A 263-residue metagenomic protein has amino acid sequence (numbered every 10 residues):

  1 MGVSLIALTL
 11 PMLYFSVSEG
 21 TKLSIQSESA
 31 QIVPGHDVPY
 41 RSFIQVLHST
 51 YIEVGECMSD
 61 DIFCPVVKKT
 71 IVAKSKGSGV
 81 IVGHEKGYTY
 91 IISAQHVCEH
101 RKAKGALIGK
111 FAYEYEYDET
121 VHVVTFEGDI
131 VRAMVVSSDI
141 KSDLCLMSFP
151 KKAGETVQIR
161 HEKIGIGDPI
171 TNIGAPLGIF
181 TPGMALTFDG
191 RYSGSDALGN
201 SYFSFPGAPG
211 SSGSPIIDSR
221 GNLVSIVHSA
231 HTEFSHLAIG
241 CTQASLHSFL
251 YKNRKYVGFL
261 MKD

Functional and structural regions predicted by a protein language model:
M1-M58: N-terminal targeting leaders that route proteins to membranes or the secretory/organellar pathways
L23-H36, A103, L107-I108, A112-E114 (+4 more regions): C-terminal cap/linker of serine protease catalytic domains
Q31-H36, V80-V82, R101-Y113, M134-S138 (+1 more regions): Active-site substrate-binding loop(s) of clan PA
Q31-I32, C57, I62-A94, I130-R132 (+1 more regions): A conserved glycine-rich beta-strand in the N-terminal activation segment of trypsin-fold
K76, V82-D139: Catalytic-histidine neighborhood of serine endopeptidases, predominantly the chymotrypsin-like S1/PA family
V80, P206-V227: Catalytic nucleophile loop of clan PA
Q95-H96, F126, M147-A153, R160-H161 (+1 more regions): A structural micro-motif recognizing beta-strand termini and the immediately following turn/loop segments
E155-S211, V227-A238: Flexible, gly/ser-rich surface segments that form the specificity/activation loops bordering the active-site cleft
